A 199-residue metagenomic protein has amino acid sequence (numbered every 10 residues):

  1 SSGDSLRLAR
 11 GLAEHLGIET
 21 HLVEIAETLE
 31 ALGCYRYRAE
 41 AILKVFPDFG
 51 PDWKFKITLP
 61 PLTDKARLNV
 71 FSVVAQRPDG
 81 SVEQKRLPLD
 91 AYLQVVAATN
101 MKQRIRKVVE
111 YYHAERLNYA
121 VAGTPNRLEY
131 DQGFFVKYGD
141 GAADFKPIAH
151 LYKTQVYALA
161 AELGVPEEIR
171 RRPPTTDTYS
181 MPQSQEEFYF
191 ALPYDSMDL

Functional and structural regions predicted by a protein language model:
S1-P125: ATP-dependent adenylation/nucleotidyltransferase module used to activate substrates
G123-L199: Mid-to-C-terminal catalytic subdomains of enzymes that bind/position adenosyl phosphate moieties or nucleic-acid
